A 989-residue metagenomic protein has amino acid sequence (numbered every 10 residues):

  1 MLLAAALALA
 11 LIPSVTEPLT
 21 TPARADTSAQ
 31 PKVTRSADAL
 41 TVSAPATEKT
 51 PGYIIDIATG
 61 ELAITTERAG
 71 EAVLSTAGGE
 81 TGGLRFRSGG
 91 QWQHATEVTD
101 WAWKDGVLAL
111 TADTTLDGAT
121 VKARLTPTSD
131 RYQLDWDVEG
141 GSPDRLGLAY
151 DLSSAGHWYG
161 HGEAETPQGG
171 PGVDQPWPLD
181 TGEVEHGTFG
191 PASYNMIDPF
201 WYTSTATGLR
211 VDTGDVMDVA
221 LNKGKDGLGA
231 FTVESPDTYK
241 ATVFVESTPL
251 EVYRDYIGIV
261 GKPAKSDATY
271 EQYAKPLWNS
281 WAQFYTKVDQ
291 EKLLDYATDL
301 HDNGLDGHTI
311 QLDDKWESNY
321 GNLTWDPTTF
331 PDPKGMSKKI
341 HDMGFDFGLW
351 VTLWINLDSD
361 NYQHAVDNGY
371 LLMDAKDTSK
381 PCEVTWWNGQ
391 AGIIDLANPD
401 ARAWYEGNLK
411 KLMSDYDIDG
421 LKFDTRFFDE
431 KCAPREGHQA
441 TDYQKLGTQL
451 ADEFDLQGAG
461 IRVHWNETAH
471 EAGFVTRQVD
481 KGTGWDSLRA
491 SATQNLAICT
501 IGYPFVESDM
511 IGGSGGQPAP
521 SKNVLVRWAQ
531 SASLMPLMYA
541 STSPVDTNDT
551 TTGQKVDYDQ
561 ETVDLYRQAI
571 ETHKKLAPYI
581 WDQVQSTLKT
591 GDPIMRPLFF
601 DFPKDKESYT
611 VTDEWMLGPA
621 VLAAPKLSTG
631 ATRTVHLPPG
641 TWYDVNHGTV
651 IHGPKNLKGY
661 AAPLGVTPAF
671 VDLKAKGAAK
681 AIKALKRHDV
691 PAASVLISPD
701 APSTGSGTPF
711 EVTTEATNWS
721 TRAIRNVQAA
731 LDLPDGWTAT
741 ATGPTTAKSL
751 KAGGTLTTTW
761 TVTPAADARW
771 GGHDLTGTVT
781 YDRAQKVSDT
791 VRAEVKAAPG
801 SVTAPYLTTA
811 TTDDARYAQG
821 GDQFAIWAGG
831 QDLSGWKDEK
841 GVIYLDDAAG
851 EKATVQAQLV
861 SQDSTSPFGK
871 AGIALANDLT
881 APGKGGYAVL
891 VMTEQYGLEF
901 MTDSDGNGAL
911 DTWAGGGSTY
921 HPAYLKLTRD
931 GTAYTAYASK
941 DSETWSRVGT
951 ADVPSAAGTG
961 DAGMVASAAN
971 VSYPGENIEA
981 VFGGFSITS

Functional and structural regions predicted by a protein language model:
M1-A25: Secretory targeting and sorting signals
A29, E794-S989: Extracellular glycan-recognition regions
Q30-P31, R35-Y270, T298-D299, A661-L673 (+2 more regions): Catalytic and substrate-binding clefts that recognize carbohydrates or anionic sugar/phosphate headgroups
A149, P176, D306-Y566, D601-P603 (+1 more regions): Aromatic- and carboxylate-enriched substrate-binding clefts and catalytic-loop regions of carbohydrate-active enzymes
H470-T476, Q494, I498-S508, G513-A693: Catalytic core of carbohydrate-active enzymes
A631-R633, R722-N726, G772: Short acidic/proline- and small/hydrophobic-mixed sequence motifs that coincide with surface turns and coil-to-beta
G707-R722: Short beta-strand elements of extracellular/lumenal beta-sandwich folds
A766-L775: Short glycine/proline/serine/threonine-rich loop/turn segments at secondary-structure transition edges
